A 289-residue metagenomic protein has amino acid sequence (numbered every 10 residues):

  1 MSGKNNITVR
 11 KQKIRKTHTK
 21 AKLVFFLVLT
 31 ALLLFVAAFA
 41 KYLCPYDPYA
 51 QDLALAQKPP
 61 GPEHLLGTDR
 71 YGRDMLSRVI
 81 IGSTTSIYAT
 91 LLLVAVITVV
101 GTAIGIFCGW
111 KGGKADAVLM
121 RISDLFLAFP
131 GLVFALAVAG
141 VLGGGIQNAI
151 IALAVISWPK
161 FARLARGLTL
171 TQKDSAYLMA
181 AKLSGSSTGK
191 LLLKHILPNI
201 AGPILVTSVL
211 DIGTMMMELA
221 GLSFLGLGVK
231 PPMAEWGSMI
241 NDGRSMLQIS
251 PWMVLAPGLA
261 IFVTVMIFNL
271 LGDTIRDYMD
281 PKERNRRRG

Functional and structural regions predicted by a protein language model:
M1-A31, L271-G289: Transmembrane alpha-helical segments of polytopic membrane transport and secretion proteins
V28, V36-Y71, L225-M233: Hydrophobic alpha-helical transmembrane segments of membrane transport/permease proteins and related membrane-embedded
L65, D69, M75, G101 (+3 more regions): Generic hydrophobic transmembrane alpha-helix motif, especially the helices
M75-I80, I122, F129, A165 (+7 more regions): Short hydrophobic alpha-helical segments within the ABC transporter permease transmembrane module
M75-W110: Transmembrane alpha-helix signature in integral membrane proteins
A139-V141, L153, L168-T169, E218-A260 (+1 more regions): Glycine-rich helix-loop "coupling/hinge" segments at transmembrane-helix boundaries in multipass transporters
I156, G202, V206-I212, P251-G289: C-terminal transmembrane helix and the adjacent membrane-cytosol boundary/short C-terminal tail of inner/organellar
